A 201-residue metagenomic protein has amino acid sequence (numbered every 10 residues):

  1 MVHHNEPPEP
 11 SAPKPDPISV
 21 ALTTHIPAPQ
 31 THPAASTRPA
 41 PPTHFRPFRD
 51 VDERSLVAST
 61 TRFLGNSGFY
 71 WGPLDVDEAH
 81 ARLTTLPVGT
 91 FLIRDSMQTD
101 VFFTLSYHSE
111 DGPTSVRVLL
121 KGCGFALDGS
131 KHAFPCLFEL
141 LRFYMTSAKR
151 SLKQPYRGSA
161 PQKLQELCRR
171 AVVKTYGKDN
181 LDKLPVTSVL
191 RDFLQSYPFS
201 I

Functional and structural regions predicted by a protein language model:
M1-F45, L56: Intrinsic-disorder-preferring feature that marks N-terminal prepro/targeting segments
T37-I201: Domain-scale recognition of modular recruitment/scaffold domains used in eukaryotic signaling
